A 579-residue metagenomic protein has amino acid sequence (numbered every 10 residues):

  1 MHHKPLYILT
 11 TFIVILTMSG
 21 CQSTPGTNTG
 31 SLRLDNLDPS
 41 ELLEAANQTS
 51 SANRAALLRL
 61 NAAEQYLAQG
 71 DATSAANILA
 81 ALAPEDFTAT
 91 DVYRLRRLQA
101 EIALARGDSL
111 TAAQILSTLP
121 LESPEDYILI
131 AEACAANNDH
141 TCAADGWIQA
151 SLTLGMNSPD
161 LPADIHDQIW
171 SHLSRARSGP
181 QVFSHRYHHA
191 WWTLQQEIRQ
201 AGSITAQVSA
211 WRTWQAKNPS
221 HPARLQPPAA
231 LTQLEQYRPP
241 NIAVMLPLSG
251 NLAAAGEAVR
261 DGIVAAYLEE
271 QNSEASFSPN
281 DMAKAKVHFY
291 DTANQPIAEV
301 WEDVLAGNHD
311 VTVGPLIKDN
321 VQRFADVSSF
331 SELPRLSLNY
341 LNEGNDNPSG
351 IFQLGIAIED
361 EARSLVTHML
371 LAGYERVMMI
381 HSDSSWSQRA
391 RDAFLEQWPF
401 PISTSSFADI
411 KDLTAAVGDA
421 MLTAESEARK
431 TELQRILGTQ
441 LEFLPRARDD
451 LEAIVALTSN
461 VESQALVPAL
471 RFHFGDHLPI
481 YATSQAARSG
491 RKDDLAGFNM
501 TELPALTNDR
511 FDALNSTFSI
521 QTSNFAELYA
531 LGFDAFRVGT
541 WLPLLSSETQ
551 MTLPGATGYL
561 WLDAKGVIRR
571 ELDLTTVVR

Functional and structural regions predicted by a protein language model:
S19-L37: Bacterial Sec signal peptide processing site at the extreme N-terminus
R33-P228: Alpha-helical protein-protein interaction scaffolds
Q236-G256, V377-M379: Short beta-strand segments enriched in small/hydrophobic residues
A254-V259, S273-E343: Beta-alpha junction/loop-to-helix N-cap segments that form part of ligand/metal-binding clefts
L305-I317, R335-L338, R376-H381, E427-L437 (+2 more regions): Periplasmic-binding protein-like
V311-S406, G490-R491: Extracytoplasmic ligand/sensor domains, especially the bilobed periplasmic-binding protein
F400, A424-K430, D449-L451, V467-F533 (+1 more regions): Extracellular/periplasmic periplasmic-binding protein-like sensory domains
S519-R579: Segments of small-molecule ligand-sensing domains
